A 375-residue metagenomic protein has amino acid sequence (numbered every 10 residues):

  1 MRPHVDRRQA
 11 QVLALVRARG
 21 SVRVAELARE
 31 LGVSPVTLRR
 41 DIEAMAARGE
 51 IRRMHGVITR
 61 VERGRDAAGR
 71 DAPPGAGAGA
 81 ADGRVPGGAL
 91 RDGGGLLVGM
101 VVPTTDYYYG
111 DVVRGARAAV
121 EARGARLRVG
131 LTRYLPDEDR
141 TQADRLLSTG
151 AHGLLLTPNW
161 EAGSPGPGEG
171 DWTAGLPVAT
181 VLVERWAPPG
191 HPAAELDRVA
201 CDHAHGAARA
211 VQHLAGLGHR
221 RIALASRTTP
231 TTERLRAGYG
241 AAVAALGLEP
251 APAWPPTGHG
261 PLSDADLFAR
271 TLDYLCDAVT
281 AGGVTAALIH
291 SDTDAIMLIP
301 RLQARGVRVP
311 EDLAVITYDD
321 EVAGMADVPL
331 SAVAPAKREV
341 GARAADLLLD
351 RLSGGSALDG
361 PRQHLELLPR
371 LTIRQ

Functional and structural regions predicted by a protein language model:
P3-R7, A18-S21, I42-L127: HTH-adjacent hinge/linker in prokaryotic transcriptional regulators
Q11, Y108-A122, G206-R209, P230-P250 (+3 more regions): Short, solvent-exposed amphipathic alpha-helices that sit in or adjacent to ligand/effector-binding or catalytic
G99, A151-N159, A223-S226, T280-S291 (+1 more regions): Periplasmic-binding protein-like
E121-L131, G240-F268: Short beta-strand elements in bilobed, periplasmic/extracellular small-molecule ligand-binding domains
T157-A208, T293, D319-L330: Flexible loop/hinge segments that line or gate small-molecule binding clefts
A187-P189, L196-L224, R234, A265-L275 (+1 more regions): Hydrophobic alpha-helical segments within soluble ligand-binding/sensing domains
A208-L248, P361-Q375: An alpha-beta-alpha
D277-Q375: Flexible loop/turn connectors
